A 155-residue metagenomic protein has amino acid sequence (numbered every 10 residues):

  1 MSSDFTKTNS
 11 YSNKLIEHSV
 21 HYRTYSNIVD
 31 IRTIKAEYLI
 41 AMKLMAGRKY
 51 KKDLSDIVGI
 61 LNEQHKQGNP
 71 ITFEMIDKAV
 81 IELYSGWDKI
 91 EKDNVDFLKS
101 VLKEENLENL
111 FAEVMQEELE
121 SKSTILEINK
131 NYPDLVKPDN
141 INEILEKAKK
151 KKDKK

Functional and structural regions predicted by a protein language model:
M1-K155: Compositionally biased terminal segments of proteins
